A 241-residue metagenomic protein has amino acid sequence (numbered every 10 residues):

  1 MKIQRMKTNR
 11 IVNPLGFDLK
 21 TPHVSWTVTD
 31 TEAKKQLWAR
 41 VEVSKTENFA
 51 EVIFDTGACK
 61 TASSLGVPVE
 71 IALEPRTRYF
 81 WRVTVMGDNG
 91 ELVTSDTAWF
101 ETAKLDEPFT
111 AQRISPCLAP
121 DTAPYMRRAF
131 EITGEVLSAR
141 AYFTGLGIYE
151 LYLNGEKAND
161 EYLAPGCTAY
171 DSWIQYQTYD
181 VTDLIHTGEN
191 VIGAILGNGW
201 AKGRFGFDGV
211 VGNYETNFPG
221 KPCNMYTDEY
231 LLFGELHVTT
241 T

Functional and structural regions predicted by a protein language model:
M1-E32, W99-L105: Pro/Thr/Ser/Gly-rich low-complexity, intrinsically disordered linker/stalk tracts
I3-T8, W38, S95, R127: Hydrophobic residues on conserved beta-strands that form the core of alpha/beta folds
T8, G57-K60, A98-W99, D106-A119: Surface loop/turn signatures of beta-propeller and other carbohydrate-active proteins
G16-D18, L73-P75, T182-H186: Extracellular/lumenal carbohydrate-interaction signature centered on repeated Trp-anchored short motifs
W26, T61, G66, R78-R82 (+4 more regions): Accessory beta-strand-rich segments of carbohydrate-active enzymes
K34-R78, T84, D88-T94, T110-I114: Recognizes extended acidic, P/S/T-rich segments that occur within or adjacent to Ig-like beta-sandwich modules
A39, D96-A98, G234: Extracytoplasmic/periplasmic beta-strand context in beta-sandwich domains, especially the cupredoxin/COX2 CuA-binding
